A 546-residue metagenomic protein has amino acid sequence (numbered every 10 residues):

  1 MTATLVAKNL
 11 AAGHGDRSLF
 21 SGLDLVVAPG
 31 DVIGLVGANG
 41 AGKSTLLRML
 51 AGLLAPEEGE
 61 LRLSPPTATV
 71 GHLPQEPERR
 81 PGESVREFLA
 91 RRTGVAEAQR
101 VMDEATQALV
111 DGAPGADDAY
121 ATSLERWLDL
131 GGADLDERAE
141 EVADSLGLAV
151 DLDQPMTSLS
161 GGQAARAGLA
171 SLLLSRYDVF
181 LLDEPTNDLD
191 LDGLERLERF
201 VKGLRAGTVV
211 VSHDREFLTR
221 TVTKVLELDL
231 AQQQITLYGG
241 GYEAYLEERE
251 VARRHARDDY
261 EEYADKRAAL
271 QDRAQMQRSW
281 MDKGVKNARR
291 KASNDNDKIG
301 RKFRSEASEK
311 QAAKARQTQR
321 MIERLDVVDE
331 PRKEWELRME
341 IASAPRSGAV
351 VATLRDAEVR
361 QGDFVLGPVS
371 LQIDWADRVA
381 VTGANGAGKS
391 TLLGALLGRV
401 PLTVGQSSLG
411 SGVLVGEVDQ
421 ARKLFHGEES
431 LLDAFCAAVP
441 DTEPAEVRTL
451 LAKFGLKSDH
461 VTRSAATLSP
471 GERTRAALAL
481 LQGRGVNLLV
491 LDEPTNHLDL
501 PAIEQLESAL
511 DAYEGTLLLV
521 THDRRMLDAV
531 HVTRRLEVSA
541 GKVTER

Functional and structural regions predicted by a protein language model:
M1-D258, W335, A342-R546: ABC ATP-binding cassette signature C-motif
A108, G115-E140, R257-F364: Flexible nucleotide-interacting loop at or near the entrance of a catalytic core
